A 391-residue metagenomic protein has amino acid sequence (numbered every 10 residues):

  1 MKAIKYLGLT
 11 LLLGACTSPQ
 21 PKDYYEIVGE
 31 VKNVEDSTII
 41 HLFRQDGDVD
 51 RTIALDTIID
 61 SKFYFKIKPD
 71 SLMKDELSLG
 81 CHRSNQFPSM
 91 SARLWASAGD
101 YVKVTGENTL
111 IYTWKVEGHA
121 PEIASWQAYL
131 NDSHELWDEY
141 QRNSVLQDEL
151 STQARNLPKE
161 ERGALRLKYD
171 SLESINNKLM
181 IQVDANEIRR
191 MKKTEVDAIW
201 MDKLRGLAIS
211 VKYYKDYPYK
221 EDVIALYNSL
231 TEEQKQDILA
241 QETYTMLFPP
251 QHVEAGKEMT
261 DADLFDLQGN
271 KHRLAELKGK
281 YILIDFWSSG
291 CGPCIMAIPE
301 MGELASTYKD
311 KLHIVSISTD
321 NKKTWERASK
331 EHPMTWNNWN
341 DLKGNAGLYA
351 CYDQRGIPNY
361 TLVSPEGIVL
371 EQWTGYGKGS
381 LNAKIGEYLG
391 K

Functional and structural regions predicted by a protein language model:
K2-L9: Sec-dependent signal peptide recognition, specifically the positively charged N-region followed immediately by
G14-A15: C-terminal motif of bacterial Sec signal peptides marking the signal peptidase cleavage site
S18-I175: A non-transmembrane, solvent-exposed segment enriched in polar/low-complexity residues
E195-V211, Q241: Amphipathic alpha-helical repeat scaffolds of TPR domains
Y214-F265, N270, A275-K280, S306 (+4 more regions): N-proximal helix/coil linker or "cap" segments that precede and/or mark the start of modular domains
K278-G279, F286-S306: Conserved redox-active cysteine motifs that mediate thiol-disulfide chemistry, especially di-cysteine Cys-X(1-2)-Cys
S306-A346, A350-I357: Conserved segment of the thioredoxin-like fold in thiol-based oxidoreductases
M334, D341-L389: Thiol/disulfide oxidoreductase modules built on the thioredoxin-like
